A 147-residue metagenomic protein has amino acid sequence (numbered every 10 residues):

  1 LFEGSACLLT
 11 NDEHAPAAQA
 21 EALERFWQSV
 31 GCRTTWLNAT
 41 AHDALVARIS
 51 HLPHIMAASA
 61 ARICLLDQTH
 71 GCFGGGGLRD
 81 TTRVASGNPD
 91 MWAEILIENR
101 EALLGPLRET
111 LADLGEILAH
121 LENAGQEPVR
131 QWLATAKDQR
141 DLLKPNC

Functional and structural regions predicted by a protein language model:
L1-S86: Internal alpha-helical scaffold of NAD(P)-dependent oxidoreductase catalytic cores
E24, P53, A57, L111 (+3 more regions): Structural signal for well-ordered, non-membrane alpha-helices
T69-A136: Interdomain hinge/lid region at the active-site interface of Rossmann-like NAD(P)-dependent oxidoreductases
L142-C147: Amphipathic alpha-helical coiled-coil segments
